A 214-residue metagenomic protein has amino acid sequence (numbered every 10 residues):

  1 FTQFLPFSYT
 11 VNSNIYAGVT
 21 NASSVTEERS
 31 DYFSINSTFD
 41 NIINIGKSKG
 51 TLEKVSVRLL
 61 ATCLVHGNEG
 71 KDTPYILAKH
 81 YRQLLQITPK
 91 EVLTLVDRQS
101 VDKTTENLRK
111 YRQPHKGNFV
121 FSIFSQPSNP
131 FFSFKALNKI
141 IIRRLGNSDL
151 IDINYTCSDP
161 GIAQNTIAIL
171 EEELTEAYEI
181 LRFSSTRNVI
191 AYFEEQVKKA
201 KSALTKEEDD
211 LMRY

Functional and structural regions predicted by a protein language model:
F1-Y214: Hydrophobic and amphipathic membrane-targeting/association helices
